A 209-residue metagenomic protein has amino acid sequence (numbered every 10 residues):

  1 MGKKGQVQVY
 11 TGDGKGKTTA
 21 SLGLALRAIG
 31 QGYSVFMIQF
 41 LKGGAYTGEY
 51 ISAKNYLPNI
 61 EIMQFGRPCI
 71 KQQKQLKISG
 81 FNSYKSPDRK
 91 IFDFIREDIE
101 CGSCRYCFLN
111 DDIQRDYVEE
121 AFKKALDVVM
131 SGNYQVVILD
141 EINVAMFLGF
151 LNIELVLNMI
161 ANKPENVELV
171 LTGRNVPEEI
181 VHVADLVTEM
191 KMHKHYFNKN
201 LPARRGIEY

Functional and structural regions predicted by a protein language model:
M1-G2, K54, A161-K163: A generic structural signal for short, solvent-exposed coil/turn residues that cap or connect secondary-structure
G2-G5, V167: Catalytic phosphate/metal-binding cores of nucleic-acid and nucleotide-processing enzymes, i.e., regions that mediate
G5-D127: Conserved P-loop
R96-N133, I142-Y209: Replace "adjacent to P-loop NTPase cores in ATP/GTP-dependent enzymes" with "adjacent to NTP-binding cores
